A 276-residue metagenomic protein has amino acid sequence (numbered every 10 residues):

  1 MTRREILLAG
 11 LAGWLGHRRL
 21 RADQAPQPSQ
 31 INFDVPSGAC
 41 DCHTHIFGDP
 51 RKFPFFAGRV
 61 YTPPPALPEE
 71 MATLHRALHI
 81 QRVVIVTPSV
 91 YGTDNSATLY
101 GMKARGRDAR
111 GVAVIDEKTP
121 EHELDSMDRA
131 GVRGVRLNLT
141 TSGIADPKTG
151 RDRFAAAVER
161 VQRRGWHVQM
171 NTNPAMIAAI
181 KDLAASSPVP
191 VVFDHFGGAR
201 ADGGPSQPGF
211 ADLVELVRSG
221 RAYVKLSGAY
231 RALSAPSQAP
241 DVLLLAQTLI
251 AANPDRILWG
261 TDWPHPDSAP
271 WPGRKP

Functional and structural regions predicted by a protein language model:
M1-G13: N-terminal secretory signal peptides and thylakoid transit peptides that target proteins across membranes
I6-L7, D23-T93: An N-terminally biased module of ancient metal coordination in phosphate/nucleic-acid-related enzymes
G13, L20-Q30, S206-P276: H/E-rich (His + Asp/Glu) clusters that bind or coordinate divalent metals
C40-T44, V83-I85, G111-A113, V135-L137 (+4 more regions): Hydrophobic faces of well-ordered beta-strands that scaffold small-molecule active sites in alpha/beta enzyme cores
L67-E70, D94, T119-H122, I177-A178 (+1 more regions): Alpha-helical scaffolding within the catalytic cores of extracellular/periplasmic polymer-degrading hydrolases
A72, L99-Y100, A178-K181, V214 (+1 more regions): Active-site phosphate/pyrophosphate- and oxyanion-stabilizing loops and adjacent acidic/basic residues in soluble
V90-A175, D182-A185, R218, Y223-P240: Active-site gating/metal-coordination segments in enzymes
V189, F193-A201: Histidine/lysine/aspartate-rich catalytic loop segments that bind and position anionic ligands
